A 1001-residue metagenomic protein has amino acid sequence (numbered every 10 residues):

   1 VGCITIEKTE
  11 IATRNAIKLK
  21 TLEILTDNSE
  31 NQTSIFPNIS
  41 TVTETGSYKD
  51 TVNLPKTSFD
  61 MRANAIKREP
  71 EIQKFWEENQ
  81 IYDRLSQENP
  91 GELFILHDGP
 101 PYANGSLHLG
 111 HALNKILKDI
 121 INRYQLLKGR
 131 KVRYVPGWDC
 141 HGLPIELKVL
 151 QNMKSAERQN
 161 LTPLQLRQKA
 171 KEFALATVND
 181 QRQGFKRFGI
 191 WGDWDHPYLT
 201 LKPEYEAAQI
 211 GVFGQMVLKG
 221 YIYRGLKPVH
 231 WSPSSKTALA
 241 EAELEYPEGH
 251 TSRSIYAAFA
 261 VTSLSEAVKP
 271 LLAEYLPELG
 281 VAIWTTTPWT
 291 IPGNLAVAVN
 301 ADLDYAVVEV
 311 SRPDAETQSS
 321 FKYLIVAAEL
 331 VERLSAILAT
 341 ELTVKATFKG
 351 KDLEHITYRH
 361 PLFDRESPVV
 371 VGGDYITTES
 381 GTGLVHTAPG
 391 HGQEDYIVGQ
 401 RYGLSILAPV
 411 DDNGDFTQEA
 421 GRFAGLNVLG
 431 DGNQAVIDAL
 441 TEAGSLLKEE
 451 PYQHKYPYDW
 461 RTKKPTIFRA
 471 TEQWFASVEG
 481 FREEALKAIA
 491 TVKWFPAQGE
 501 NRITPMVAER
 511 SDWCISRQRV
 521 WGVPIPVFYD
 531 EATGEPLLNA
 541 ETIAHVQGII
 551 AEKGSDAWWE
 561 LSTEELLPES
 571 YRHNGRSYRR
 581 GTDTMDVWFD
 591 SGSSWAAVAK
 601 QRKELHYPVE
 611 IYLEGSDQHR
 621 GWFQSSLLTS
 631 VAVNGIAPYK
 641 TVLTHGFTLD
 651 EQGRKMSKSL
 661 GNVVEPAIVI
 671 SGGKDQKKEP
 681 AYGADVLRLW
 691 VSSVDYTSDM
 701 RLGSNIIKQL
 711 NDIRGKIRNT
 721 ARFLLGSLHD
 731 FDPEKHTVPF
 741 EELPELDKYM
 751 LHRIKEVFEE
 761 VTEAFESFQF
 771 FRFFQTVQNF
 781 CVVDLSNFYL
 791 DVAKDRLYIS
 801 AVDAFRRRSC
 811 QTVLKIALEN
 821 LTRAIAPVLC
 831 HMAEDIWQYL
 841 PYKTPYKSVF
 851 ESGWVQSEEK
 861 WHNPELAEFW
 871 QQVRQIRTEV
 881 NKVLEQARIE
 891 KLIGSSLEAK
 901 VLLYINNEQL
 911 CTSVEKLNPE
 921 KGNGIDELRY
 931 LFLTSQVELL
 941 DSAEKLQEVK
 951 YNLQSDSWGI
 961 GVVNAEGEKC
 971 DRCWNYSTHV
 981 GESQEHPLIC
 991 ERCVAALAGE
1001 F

Functional and structural regions predicted by a protein language model:
I35-A315, A388-R401, S405-A420, S445-A485 (+6 more regions): N-terminal, positively charged nucleic-acid-binding surface of large information/translation enzymes
K67-K74, W191, P203-D412, F481 (+9 more regions): NTP-handling and nucleic-acid-processing catalytic cores
D139, V229, P233, A240-E248 (+7 more regions): Acidic, turn-prone loop/beta-hairpin segments
G184-F185, A208, W513, R519 (+4 more regions): Core structural elements
V229, Y456, V527, G967-C970 (+1 more regions): Residues immediately within or flanking Cys/His clusters that coordinate Zn2+ in small zinc-binding modules
S232, D459, D530, S570-H573 (+2 more regions): Short cysteine-rich clusters marking metal-coordination/redox-active sites
T387-G390, R576-D583, E604-E614, L649-A684 (+4 more regions): Conserved phosphate-binding loops in nucleotide/dinucleotide-binding enzymes
Y458-T462, N501, F647-Q652, S657-L743 (+3 more regions): Catalytic adenosine-cofactor/nucleotide-binding cores of aminoacyl-tRNA synthetases and other
